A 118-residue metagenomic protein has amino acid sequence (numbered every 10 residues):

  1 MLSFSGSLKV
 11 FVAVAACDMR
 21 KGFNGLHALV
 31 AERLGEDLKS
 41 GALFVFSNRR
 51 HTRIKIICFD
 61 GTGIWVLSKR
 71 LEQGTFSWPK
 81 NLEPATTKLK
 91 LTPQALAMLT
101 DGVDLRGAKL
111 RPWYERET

Functional and structural regions predicted by a protein language model:
M1-T118: Polybasic/polar functional segments that serve as interface/processing modules
